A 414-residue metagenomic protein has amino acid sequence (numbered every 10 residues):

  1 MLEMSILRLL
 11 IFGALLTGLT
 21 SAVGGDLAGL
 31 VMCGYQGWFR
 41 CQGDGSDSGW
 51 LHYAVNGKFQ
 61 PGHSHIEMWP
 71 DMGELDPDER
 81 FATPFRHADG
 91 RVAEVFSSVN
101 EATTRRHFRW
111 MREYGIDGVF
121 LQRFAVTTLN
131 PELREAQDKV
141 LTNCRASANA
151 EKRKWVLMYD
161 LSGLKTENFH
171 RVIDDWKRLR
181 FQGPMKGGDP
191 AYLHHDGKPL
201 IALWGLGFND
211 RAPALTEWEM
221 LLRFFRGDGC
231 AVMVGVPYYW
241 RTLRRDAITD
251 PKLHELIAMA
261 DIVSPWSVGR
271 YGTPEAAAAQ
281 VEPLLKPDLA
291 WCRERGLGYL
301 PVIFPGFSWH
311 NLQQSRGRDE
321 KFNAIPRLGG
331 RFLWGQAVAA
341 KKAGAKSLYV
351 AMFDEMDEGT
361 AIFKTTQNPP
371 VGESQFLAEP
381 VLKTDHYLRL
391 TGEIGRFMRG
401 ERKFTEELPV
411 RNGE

Functional and structural regions predicted by a protein language model:
M1-S5: N-terminal secretory signal peptides that target proteins for export/translocation
R8-G18: Bacterial N-terminal signal peptides
V23-E414: Glycan-processing catalytic domains of CAZymes
